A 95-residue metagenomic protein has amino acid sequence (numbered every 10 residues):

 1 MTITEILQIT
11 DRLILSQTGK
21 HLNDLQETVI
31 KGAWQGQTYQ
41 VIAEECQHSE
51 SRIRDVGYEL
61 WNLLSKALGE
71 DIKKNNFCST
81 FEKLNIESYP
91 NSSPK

Functional and structural regions predicted by a protein language model:
M1-S92: An N-terminal, helix-rich hydrophobic module
K95: Conserved adenine-nucleotide phosphate-binding loops and their immediately adjacent elements
